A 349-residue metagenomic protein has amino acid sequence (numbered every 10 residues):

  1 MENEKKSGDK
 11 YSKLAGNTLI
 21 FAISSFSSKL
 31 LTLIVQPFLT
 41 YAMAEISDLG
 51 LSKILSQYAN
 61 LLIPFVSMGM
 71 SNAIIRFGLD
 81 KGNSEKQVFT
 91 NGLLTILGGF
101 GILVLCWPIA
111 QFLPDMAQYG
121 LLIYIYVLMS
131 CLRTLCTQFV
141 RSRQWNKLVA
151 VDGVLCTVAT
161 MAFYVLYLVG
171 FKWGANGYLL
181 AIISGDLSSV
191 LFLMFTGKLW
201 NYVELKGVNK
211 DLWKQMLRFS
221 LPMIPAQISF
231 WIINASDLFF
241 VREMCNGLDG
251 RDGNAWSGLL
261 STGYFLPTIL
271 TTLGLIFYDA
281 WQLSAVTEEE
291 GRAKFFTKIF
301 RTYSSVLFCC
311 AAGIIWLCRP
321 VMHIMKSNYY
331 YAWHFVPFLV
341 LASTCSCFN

Functional and structural regions predicted by a protein language model:
D9-S71, L103, W107, Y126 (+3 more regions): Signature of the first transmembrane helix
A15, K53, N83-L97, L217 (+4 more regions): Interfacial transmembrane-helix starts/ends
N17-T32, C156, Y178-G197, K210-L283 (+2 more regions): Transmembrane helical elements of multi-pass membrane transporters/channels
F21, L49-G50, Q87-V88, Y119-L122 (+4 more regions): Alpha-helical transmembrane segments and their helix-entry boundary regions
P37, V66-G82, G263, P267-A293 (+1 more regions): Helix-loop junctions and terminal segments of transmembrane helices in multi-pass membrane transport/translocation
A42-I46, S142-R143, K172, N254: Helix-loop interface residues and adjacent transmembrane-helix termini in multi-pass membrane transporters, primarily
I46-S47, A110-Y126, R251-N254, I314-C347: Interfacial segments at transmembrane-helix termini and the short loops linking adjacent helices
L94-S229: Hydrophobic transmembrane helix module of multi-pass membrane transport proteins
